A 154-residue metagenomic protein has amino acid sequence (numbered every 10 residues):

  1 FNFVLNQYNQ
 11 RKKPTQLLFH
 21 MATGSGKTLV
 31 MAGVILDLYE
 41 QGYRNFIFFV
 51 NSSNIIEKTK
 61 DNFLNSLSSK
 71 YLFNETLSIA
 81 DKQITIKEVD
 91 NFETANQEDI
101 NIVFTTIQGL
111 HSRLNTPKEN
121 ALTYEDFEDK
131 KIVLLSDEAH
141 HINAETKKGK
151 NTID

Functional and structural regions predicted by a protein language model:
F1-D154: RecA-like P-loop NTPase motor core of helicase/translocase proteins
